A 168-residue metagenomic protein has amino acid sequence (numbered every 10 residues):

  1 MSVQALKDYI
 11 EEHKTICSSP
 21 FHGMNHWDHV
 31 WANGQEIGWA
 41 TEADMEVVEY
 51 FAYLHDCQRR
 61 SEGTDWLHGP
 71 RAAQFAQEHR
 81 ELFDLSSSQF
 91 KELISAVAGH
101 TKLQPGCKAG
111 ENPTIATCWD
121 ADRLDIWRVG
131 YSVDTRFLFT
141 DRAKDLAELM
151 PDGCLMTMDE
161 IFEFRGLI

Functional and structural regions predicted by a protein language model:
M1-A5, T15-E42, L54, L82-L85 (+1 more regions): Divalent metal-dependent phosphate-bond-processing catalytic cores, especially two-metal-ion Mg2+/Mn2+ enzymes that act
V3-I10, W31, G69-Q77, I94: An amphipathic alpha-helix signature
Y9-H13, Y50-Y53: Surface-exposed, interaction-prone regions with an acidic/low-complexity signature
M45-G63, H68, A72, L93-T101: His-Asp-centered metal-binding catalytic motifs of divalent-metal-dependent phosphohydrolases/nucleases
V48, K91, N112-I115: Non-catalytic, well-ordered alpha-helical scaffold segments
S86-F90: Membrane-interface starts of transmembrane alpha-helices
